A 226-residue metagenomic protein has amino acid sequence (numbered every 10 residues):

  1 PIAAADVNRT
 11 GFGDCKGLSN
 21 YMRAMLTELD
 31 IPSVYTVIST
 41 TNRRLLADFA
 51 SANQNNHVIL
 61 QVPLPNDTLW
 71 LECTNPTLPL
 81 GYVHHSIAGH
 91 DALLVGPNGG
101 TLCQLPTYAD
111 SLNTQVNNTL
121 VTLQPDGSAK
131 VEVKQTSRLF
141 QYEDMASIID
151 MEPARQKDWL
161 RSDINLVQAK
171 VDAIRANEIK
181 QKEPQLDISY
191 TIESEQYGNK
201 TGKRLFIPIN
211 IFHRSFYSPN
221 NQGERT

Functional and structural regions predicted by a protein language model:
P1-T226: A sensor for short, sequence-defined functional sites
